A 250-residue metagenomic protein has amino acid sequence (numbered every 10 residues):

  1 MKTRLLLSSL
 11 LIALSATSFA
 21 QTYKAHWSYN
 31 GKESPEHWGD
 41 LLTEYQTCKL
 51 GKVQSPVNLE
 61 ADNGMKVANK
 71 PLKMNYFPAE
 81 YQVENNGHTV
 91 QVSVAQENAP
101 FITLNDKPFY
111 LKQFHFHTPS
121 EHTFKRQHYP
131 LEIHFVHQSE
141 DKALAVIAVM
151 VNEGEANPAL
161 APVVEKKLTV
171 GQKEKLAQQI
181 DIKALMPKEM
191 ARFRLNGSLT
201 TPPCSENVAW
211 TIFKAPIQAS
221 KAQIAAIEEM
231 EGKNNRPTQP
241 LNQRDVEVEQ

Functional and structural regions predicted by a protein language model:
T3-R4, S8, F19-Q250: Alpha-carbonic anhydrase
A13-T17: N-terminal signal peptide c-region/cleavage motif recognized by signal peptidases
